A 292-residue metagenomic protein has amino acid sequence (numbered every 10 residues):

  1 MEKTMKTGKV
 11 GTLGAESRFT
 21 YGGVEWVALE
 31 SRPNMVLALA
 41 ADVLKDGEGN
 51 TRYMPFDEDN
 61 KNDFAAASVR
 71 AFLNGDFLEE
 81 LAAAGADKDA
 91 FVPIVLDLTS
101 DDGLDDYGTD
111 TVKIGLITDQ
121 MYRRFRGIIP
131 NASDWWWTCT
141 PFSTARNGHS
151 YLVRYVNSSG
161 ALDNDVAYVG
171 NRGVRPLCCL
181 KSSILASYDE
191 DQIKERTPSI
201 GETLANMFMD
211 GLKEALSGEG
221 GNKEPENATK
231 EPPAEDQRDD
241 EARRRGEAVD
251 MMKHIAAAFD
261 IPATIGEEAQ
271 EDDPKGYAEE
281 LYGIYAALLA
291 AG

Functional and structural regions predicted by a protein language model:
E2-P198: Collagenous Gly-X-Y triple-helix signature in extracellular proteins
I200-G221, M251-A258: Composition-driven recognition of long, low-complexity, acid-poor segments enriched in small hydrophobic and small
G221-R238: Acidic, proline-/serine-/threonine-rich low-complexity intrinsically disordered repeat tracts
D240-H254: N-terminal acidic leader/helix
I261-K275: Charged, low-complexity interaction regions
D272-A291: Short, charge-rich amphipathic interface segments used for partner binding and complex assembly
